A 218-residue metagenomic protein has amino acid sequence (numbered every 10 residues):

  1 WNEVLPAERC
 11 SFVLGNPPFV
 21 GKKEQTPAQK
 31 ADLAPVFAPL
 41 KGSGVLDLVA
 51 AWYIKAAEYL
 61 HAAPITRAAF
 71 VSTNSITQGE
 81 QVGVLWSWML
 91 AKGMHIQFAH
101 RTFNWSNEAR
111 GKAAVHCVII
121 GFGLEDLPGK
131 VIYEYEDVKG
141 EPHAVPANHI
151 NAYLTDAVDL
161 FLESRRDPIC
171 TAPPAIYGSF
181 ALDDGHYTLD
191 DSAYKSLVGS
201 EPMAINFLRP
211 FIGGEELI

Functional and structural regions predicted by a protein language model:
N2-P202, N206: Signature of N6-adenine DNA methyltransferases within the class I
E215-I218: Short, intrinsically disordered, charge-balanced linker/junction segments flanking boundaries in proteins
